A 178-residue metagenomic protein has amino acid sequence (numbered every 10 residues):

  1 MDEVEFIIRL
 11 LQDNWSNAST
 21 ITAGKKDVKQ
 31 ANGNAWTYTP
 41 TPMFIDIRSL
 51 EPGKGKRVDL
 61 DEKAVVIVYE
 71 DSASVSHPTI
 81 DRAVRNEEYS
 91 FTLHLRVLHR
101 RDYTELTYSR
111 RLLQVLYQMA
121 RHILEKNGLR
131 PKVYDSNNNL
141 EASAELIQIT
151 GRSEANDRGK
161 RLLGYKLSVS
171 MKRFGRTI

Functional and structural regions predicted by a protein language model:
M1-R82, R130-N137: Small/polar-rich, solvent-exposed N-terminal microdomains that initiate assembly or binding
I7-L11, I45, V66-V68, F91-L95 (+3 more regions): Hydrophobic beta-strand residues in large extracellular and virion-surface proteins
A83-Y103, K160-F174: Oligomerization/assembly interface segments of phage tail-like spikes and tubes
T104-R110: A short acidic/glycine-rich loop-to-helix N-cap element
L113-K172: Acidic-leaning, charged glycine-interspersed low-complexity segments
I178: Long, contiguous binding/interaction regions
